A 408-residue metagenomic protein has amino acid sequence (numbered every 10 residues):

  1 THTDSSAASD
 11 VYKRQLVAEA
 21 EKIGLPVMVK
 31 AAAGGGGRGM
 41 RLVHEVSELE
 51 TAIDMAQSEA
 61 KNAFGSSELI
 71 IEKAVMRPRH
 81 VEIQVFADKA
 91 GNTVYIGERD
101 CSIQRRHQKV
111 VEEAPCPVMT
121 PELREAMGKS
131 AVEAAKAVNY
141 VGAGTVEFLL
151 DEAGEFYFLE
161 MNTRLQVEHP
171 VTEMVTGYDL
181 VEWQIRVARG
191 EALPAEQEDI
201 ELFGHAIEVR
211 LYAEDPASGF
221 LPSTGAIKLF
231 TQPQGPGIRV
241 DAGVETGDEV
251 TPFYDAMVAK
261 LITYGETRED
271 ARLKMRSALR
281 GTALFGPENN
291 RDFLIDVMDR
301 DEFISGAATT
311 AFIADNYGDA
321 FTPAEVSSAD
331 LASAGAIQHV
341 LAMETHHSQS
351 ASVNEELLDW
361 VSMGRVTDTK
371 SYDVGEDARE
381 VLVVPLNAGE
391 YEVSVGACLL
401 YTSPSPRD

Functional and structural regions predicted by a protein language model:
T1-A8, Y12, Y401-D408: Single conserved hydrophobic/aromatic residue that forms the stacking wall/gate of nucleotide- or nucleobase-binding
T3, I70, V141-G144, E288-D292 (+1 more regions): Alpha-helix N-cap and coil->helix boundary residues
S5-V146, L150-H169: N-terminal beta-alpha lobe that positions the nucleotide/phosphoryl donor in ATP/NTP-coupled carboxylate activation
E48, D100-S102, V383-E390, T402-S403: A short, sequence-level motif marking secondary-structure junctions
V75, L165, V244, F303 (+1 more regions): Hydrophobic pocket-lining residues within nucleotide cofactor-binding pockets
T93-V94, F156, G389-Y391, R407: Hydrophobic residues embedded in beta-strands of well-ordered beta-sheets
A131, P170-Y391, G396-C398: Catalytic cores of soluble metabolic enzymes centered on carboxylation/carboxyl-transfer
